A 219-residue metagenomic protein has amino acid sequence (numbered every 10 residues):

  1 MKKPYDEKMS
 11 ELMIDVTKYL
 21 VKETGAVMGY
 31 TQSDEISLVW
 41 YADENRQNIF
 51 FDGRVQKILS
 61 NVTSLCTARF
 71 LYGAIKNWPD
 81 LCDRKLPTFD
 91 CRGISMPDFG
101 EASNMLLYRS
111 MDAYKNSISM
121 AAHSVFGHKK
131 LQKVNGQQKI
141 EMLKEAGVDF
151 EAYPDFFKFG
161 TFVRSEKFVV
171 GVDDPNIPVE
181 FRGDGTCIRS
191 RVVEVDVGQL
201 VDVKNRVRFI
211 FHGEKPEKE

Functional and structural regions predicted by a protein language model:
M1-E219: Regulatory and interdomain segments flanking nucleotide-handling catalytic cores in signaling/defense enzymes
